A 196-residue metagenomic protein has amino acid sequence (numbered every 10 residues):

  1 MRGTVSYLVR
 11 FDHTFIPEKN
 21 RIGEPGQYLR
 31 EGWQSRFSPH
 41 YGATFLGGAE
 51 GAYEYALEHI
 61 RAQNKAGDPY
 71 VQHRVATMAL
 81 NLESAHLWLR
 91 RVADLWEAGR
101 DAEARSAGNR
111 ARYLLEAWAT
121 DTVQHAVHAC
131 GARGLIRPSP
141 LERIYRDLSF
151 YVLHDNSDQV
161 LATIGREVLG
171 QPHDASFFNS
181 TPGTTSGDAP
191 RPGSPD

Functional and structural regions predicted by a protein language model:
M1-E83: Glycine-rich beta->alpha junctions and the first turn(s) of the following alpha-helix
S6, Y70, E103, R110 (+1 more regions): Active-site lining segments that contact anionic ligands and/or coordinate catalytic metals
G26, Y53, D68, D101 (+3 more regions): Alpha-helix initiation and N-capping motif
G42, D68, V75-M78, A104 (+3 more regions): Hydrophobic packing residues in well-ordered alpha-helices of helical domains and bundles
G47, A76-E83, N109, Y113-T120 (+1 more regions): Generic structural signal for well-ordered, non-transmembrane alpha-helical segments in soluble/cytosolic regions
E54, E58, L87-R90, D94 (+3 more regions): Charged/polar positions within long, soluble alpha-helices
I60-R61, E83-E116, V127-L135: C-terminal helix-coil-helix/basic helical segment that borders enzyme active sites and/or dimer interfaces and provides
R133-D196: Glycine-rich phosphate/cofactor-binding loops in nucleotide/flavin-utilizing enzymes
